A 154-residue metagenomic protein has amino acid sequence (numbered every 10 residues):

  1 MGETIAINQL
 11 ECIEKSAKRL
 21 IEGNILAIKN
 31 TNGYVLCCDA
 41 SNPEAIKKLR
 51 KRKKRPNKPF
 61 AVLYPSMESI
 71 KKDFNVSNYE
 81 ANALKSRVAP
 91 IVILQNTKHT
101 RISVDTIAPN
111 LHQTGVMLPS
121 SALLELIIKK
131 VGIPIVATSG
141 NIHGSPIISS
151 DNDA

Functional and structural regions predicted by a protein language model:
M1-A154: Active-site-adjacent structural elements in enzyme catalytic cores
